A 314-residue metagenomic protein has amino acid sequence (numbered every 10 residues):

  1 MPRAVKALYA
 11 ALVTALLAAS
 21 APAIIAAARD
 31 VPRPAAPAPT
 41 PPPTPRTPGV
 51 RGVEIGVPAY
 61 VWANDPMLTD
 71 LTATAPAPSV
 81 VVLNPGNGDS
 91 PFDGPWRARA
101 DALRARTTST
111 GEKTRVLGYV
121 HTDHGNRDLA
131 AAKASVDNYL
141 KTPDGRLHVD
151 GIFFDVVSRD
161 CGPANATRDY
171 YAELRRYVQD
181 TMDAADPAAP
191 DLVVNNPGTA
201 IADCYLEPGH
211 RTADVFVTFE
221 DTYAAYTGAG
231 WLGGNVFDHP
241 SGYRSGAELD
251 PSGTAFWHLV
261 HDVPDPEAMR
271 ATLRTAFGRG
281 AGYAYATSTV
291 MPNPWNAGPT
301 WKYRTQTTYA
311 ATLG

Functional and structural regions predicted by a protein language model:
M1-D30: Secretory targeting and sorting signals
A4, Y9, P39-G314: Glycan-processing catalytic domains of CAZymes
A27-P41: Extracytoplasmic/lumenal low-complexity Ser/Thr/Pro-rich segments of cell-envelope proteins
